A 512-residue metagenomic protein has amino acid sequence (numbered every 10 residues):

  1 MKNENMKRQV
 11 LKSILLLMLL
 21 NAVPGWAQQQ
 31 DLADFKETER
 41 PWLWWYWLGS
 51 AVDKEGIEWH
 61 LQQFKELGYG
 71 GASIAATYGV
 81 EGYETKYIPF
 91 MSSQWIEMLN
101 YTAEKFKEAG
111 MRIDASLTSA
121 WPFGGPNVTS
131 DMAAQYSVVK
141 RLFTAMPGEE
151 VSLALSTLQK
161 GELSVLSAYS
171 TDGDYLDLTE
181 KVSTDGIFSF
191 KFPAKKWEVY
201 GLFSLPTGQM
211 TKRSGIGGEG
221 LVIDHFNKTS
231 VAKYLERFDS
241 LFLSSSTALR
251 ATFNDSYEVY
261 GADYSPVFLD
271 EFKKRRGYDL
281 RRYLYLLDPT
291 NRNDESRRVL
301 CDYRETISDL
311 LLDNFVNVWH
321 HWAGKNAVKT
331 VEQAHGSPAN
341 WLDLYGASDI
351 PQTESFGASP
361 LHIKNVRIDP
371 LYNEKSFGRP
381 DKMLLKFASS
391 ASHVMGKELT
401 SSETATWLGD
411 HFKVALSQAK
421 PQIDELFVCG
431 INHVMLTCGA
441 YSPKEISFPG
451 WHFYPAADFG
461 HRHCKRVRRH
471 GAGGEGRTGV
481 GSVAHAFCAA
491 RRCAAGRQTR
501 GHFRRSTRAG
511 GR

Functional and structural regions predicted by a protein language model:
M1-Q30: Bacterial Sec-dependent N-terminal signal peptides
Q28-Q63, L67-G71: Mature N-terminal segment immediately following signal peptide/propeptide cleavage in secreted/periplasmic
D31-W47, F203-P206, S214-K228, T247-A251 (+4 more regions): An acidic-aromatic substrate-binding cleft motif
D53, I57-E58, G71, F90-W121 (+5 more regions): Carbohydrate-binding surfaces of carbohydrate-active enzymes
T77-K181, F190-F192, V199-F203, G208-K212 (+1 more regions): Acidic/aromatic-lined carbohydrate-recognition and catalytic surfaces of CAZymes acting on diverse glycans
S183-D185, L385-K386: Conserved alpha/beta core surface patches that mediate binding of polyanionic ligands
K233-R237: Short linear interaction motifs
